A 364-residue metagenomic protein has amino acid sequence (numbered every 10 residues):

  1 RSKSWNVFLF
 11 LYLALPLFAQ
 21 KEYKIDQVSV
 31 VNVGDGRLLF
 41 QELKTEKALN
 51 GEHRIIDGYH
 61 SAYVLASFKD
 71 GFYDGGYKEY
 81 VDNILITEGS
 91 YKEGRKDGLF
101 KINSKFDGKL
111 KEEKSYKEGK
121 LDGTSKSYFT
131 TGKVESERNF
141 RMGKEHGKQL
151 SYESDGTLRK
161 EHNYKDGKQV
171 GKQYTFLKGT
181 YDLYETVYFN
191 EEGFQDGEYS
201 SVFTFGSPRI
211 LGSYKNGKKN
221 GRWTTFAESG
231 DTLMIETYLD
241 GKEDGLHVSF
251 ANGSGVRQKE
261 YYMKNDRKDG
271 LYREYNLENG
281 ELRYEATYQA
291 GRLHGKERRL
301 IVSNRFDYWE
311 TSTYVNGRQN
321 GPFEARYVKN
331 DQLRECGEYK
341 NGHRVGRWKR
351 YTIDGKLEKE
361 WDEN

Functional and structural regions predicted by a protein language model:
R1-Y23: Bacterial Sec-dependent N-terminal signal peptides
F18-N364: Glycine/tyrosine- and acidic-biased, solvent-exposed loop/turn segments at the edges of beta-strands
